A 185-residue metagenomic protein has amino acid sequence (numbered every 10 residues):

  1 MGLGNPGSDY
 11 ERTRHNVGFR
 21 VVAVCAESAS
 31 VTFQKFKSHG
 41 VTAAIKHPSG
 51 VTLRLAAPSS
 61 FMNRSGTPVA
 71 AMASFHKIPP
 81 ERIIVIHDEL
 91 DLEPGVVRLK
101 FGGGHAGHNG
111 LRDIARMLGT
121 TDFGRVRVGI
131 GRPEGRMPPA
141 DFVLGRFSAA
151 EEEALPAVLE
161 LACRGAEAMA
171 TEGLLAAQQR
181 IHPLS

Functional and structural regions predicted by a protein language model:
M1-G102, L111-R127, P133-P138, G145 (+1 more regions): Nucleotide and nucleotide-moiety/phosphate-recognizing core
H105: Conserved mid-domain beta->alpha element of the FAD-binding
